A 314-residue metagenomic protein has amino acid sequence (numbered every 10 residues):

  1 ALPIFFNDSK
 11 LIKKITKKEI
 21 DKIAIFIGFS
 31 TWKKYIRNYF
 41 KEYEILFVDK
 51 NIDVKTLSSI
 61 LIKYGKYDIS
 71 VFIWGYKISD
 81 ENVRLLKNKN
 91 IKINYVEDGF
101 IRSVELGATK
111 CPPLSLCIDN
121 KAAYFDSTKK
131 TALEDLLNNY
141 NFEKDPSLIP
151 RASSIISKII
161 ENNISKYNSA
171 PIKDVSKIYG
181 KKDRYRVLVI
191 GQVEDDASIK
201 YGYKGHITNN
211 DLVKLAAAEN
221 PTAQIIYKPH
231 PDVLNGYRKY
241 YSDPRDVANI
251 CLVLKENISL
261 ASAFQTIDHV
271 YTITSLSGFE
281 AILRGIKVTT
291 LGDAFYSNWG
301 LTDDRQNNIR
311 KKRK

Functional and structural regions predicted by a protein language model:
A1-K314: Catalytic-core helical/loop segments in enzymes performing group transfer/polymerization on anionic/lipid-linked
